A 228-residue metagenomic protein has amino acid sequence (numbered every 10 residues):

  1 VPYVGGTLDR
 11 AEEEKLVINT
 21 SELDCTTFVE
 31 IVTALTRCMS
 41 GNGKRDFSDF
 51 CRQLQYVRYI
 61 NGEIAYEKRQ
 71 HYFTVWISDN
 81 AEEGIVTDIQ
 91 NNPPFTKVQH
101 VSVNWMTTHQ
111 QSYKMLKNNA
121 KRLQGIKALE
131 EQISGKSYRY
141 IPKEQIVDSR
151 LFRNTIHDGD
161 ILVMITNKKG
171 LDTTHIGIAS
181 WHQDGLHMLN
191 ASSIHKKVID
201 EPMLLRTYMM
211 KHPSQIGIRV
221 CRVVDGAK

Functional and structural regions predicted by a protein language model:
P2-Y3, L151: Membrane-targeting and insertion segments and their boundary/processing signals
Y3-R139, W181-D184, N190-S193: Acidic/His-rich structured neighborhood in mature extracellular/periplasmic domains
F50-Y56, V147-N154: Beta-rich nucleic-acid/ligand-interaction surfaces
R139-I146: Short, structured beta-strand/loop micro-motifs enriched in basic residues and often containing a Trp
S149, N154-K228: C-terminal soluble interaction/assembly domains
